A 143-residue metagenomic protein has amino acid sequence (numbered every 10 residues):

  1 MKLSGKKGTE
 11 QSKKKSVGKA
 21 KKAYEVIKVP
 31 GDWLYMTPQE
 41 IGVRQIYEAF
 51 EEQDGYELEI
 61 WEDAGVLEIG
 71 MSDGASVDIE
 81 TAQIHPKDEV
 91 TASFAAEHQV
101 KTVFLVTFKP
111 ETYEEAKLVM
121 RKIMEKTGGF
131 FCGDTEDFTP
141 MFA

Functional and structural regions predicted by a protein language model:
M1-A143: Acidic (Asp/Glu-rich) sequence patches and key acidic residues that form negatively charged surfaces used
